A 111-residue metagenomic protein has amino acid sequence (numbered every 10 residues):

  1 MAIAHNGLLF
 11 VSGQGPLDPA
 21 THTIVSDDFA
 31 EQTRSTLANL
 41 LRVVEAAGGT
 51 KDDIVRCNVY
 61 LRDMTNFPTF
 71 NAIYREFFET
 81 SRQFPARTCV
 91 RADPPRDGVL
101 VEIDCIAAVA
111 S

Functional and structural regions predicted by a protein language model:
M1-S111: Short, polar/acidic, helix-capping and beta-turn segments at strand->helix junctions that line the mouths
